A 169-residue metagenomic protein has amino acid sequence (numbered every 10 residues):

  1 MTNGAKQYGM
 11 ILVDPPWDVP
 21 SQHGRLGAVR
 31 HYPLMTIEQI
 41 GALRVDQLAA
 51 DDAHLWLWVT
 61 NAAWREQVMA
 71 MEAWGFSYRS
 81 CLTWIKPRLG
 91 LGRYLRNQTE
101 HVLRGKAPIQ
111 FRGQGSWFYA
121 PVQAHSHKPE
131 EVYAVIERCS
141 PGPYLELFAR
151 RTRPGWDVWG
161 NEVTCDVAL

Functional and structural regions predicted by a protein language model:
M1-L169: Class I S-adenosyl-L-methionine-dependent methyltransferase catalytic core
